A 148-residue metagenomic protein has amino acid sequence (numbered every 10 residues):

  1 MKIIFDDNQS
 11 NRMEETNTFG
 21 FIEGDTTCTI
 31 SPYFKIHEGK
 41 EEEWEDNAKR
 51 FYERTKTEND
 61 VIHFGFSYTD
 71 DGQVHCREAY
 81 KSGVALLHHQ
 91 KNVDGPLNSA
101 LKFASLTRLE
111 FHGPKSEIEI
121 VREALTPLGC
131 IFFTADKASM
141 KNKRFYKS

Functional and structural regions predicted by a protein language model:
K2-H75, K81-N92, K102-S148: Short S/T/G/P-rich N-terminal loop/turn motif that feeds into the first structured element of a domain
G95-S99: Short, non-transmembrane amphipathic alpha-helical segments
